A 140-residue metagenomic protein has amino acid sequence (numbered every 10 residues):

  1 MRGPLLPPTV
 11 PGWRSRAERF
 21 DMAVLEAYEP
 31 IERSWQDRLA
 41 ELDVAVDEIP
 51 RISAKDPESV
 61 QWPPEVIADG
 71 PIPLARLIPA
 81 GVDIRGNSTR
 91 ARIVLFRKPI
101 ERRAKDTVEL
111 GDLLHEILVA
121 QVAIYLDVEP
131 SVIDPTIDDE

Functional and structural regions predicted by a protein language model:
M1-L113, Y125-V128, V132-D134, D138-E140: Active-site rim/adjacent substrate-binding subdomains
L113-Q121: Short alpha-helical catalytic segment bearing the HExxH-like zincin motif of zinc-dependent metalloproteases
